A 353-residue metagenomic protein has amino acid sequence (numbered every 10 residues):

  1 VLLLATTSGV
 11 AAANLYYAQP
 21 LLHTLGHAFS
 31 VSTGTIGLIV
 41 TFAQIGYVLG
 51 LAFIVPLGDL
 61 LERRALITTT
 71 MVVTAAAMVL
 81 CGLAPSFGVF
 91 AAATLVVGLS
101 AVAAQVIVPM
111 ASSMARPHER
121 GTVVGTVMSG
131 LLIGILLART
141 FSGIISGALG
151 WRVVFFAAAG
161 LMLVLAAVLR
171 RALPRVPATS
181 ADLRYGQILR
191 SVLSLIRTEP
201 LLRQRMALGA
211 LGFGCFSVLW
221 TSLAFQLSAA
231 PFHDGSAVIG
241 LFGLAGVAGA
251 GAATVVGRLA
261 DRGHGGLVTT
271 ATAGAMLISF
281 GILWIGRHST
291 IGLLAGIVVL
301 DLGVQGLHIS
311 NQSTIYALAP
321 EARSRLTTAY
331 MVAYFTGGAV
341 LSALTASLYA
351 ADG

Functional and structural regions predicted by a protein language model:
L49-F87: Conserved MFS/SLC helix-loop-helix module at the cytosolic interface between two early adjacent transmembrane helices
L51-E62, G251-G265, Y349: Helix-to-loop junctions at the C-terminal end of transmembrane segments in multipass secondary transporters
A93-L131: Cytoplasmic helix-loop-helix junction between adjacent transmembrane helices in 12-TM secondary transporters
A103-A115, G306-A319: Intracellular juxtamembrane helix-capping segments at the cytosolic ends of symmetry-related transmembrane helices
T126-R171: Helix-loop-helix hairpin linking two adjacent transmembrane segments in secondary transporters
P174-M206: Juxtamembrane intracellular "pre-TM" segments in multi-pass secondary transporters
G266-N311: C-terminal transmembrane helical hairpin of 12-TM major facilitator-type secondary transporters
